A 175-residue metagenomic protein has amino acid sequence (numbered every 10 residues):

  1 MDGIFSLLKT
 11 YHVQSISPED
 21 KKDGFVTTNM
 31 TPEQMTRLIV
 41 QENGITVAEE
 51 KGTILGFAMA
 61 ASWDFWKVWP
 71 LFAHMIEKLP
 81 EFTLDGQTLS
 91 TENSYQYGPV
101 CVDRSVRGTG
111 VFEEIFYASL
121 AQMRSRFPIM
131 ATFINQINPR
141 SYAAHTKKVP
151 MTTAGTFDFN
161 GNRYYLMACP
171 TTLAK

Functional and structural regions predicted by a protein language model:
M1-S6, S17: A short beta-loop-alpha structural element at the N-terminal edge of CoA-dependent acyl/N-acetyltransferase catalytic
H12-Q34: Conserved GNAT-fold acetyl-CoA-binding loop/helix
E33-V47, D64-P70, Q96: A short helix-loop-beta-strand connector motif used in the catalytic cores of GNAT acetyltransferases and, in some
E42-A58, A73-I76, D103: Conserved beta-hairpin
M59-P99: Conserved acyl-donor/pantetheine-binding loop and adjacent beta-alpha core of acyl/acetyltransferases and related
N93-Y97, M123-N135: Conserved GNAT acetyl-CoA-binding A-motif
P99-V102, G108-Q122, A143, K147: Conserved acetyl-CoA-binding loop-helix of GNAT-fold acetyltransferases
F133, V149-L166: Conserved catalytic-core motifs of GNAT/GCN5-like acyltransferases
